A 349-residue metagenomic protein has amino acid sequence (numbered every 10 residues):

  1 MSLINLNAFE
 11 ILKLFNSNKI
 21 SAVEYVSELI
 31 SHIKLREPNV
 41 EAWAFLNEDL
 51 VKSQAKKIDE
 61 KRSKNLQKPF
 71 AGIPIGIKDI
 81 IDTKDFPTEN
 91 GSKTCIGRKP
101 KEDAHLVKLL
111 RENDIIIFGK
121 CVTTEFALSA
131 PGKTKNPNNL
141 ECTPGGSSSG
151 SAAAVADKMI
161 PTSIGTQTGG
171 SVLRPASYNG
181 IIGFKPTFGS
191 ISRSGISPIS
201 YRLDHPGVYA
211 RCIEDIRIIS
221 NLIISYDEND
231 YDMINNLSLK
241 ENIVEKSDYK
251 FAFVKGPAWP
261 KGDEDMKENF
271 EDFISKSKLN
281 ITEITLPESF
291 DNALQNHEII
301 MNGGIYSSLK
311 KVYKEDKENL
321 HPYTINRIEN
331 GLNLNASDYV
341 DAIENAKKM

Functional and structural regions predicted by a protein language model:
M1-K52: An N-terminal boundary/leader segment
F9, N18, G72, K78 (+8 more regions): Glycine-rich, small-residue loops and helix-cap segments that act as flexible hinges at active-site edges
A22-S27, K56, E264-T285, L309-E315 (+2 more regions): Acyltransferase
E41-A44, Y231-L237, Y249-K250, V254-P257 (+2 more regions): Flexible, acidic loop-helix segments that line cofactor/substrate-binding pockets
V51-S53, K61-K133: Acidic/His- and Gly-rich active-site-bordering loop/insert found across diverse amide/peptide-bond hydrolases
F70-N90, E245-K250, V254, I299-K347: Short helix-loop capping/hinge segments that flank enzyme active sites or metal/cofactor-binding pockets
E102-I223: Short glycine/serine-rich loop segments
K185-K267: A short helix-breaking turn/cap at a secondary-structure junction
